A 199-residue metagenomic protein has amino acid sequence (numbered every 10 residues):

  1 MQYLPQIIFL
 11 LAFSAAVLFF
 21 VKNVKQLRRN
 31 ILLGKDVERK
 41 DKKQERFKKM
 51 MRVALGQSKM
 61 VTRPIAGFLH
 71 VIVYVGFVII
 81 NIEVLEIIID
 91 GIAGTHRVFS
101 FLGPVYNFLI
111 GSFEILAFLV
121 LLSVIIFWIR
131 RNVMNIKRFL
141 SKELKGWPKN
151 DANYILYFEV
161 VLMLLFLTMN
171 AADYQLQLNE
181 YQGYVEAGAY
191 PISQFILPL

Functional and structural regions predicted by a protein language model:
M1-L199: Membrane-embedded alpha-helical bundles of multi-pass integral membrane proteins
